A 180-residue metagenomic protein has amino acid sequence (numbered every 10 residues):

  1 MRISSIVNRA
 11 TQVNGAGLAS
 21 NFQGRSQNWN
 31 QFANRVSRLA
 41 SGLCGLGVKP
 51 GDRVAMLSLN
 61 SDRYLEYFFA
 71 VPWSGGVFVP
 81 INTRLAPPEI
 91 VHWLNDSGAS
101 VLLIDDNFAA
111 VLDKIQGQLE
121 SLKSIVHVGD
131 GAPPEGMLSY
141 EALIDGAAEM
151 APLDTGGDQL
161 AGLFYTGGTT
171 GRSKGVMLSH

Functional and structural regions predicted by a protein language model:
M1-L18: A short N-terminal helical cap/helix-turn-helix that marks the beginning of AMP-binding/adenylate-forming
N8-R9, G45-L46, W73-A142: Structural core segment of the AMP-binding/adenylate-forming
G15-A16, A147-Y165, R172: Conserved pre-ATP/AMP-binding loop-to-beta segment of ANL
L18-S61, L65-F69, A86-V91, S139-A142: Conserved AMP-binding/adenylate-forming core of the ANL superfamily
N28-N30, A161-H180: Conserved AMP-binding A3 loop
D52, G76, D158-Q159: Surface-exposed loop/turn positions
V54, V71, L102, L160 (+1 more regions): Conserved S/T- and glycine-rich ATP-binding loop of Class I adenylate-forming
L59, T83, L178: Short, conserved catalytic or interaction motifs in soluble domains
